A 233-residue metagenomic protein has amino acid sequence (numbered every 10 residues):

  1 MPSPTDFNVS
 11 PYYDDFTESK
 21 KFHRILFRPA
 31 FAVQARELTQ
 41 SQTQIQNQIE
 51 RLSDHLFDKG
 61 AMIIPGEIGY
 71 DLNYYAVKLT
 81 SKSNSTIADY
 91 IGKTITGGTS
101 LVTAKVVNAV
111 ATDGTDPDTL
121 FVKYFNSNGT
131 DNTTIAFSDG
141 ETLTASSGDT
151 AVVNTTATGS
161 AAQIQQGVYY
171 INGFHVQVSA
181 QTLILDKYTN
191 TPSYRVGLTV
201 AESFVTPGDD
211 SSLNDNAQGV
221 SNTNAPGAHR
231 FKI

Functional and structural regions predicted by a protein language model:
M1-I233: Subunit-assembly interface segments of extracellular/virion macromolecular structures
